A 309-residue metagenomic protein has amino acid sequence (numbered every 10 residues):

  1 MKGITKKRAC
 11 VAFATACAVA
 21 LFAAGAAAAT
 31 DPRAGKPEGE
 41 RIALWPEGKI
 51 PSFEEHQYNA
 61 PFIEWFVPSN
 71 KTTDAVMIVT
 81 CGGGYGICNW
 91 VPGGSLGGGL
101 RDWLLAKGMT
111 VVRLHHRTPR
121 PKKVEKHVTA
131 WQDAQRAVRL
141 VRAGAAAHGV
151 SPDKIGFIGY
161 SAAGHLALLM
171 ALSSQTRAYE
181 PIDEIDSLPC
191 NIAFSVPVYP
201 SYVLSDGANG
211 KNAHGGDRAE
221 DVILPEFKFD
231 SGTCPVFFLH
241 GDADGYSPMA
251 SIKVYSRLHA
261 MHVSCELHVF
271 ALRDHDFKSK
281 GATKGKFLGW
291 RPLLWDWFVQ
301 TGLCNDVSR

Functional and structural regions predicted by a protein language model:
T30-K71: N-terminal cap/lid segment of alpha/beta-hydrolase-fold proteins
F66, I252-R309: C-terminal catalytic histidine-bearing segment of alpha/beta-hydrolase fold enzymes
D74-G83: Short beta-strand element of the alpha/beta-hydrolase
N89, G93-L100, R113-P152, G281-F287: Catalytic nucleophile-loop/oxyanion-hole region of alpha/beta-hydrolase and closely related hydrolase-like folds
R136-V222: Primarily recognizes the serine-hydrolase "nucleophile elbow" in alpha/beta-hydrolase and SGNH/GDSL folds
P189-A193, D230-V236, M261-V263: Short, proline-enriched alpha-helix->beta-strand connector loops that line the catalytic pocket of alpha/beta-hydrolase
F238-H240: Short beta-strand/loop motif that positions the catalytic acidic residue of the alpha/beta-hydrolase fold
G245-S251: Conserved alpha/beta-hydrolase "acid-adjacent" motif
